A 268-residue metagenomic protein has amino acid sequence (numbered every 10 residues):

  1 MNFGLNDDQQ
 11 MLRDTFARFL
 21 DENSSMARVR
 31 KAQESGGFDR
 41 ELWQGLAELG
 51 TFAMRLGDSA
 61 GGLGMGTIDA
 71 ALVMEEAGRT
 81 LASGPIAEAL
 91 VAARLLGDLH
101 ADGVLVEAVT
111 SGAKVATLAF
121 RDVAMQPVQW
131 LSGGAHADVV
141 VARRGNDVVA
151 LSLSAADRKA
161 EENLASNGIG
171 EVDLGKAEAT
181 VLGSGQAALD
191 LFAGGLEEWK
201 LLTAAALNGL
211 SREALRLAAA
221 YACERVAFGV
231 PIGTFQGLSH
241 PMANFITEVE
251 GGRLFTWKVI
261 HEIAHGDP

Functional and structural regions predicted by a protein language model:
M1-S83: Amphipathic, small/basic residue-rich leader segments at the start of a protein or domain
Q9, L20, V73, V140 (+3 more regions): Residue-level signal for inorganic ion chemistry
R13, A17, M74, N208 (+3 more regions): Hydrophobic face of alpha-helices
A27-G37, A219, C223-V230, I246-P268: C-terminal helix-coil-helix/basic helical segment that borders enzyme active sites and/or dimer interfaces and provides
L81-L90, R94-A220, V230: FAD-binding core of flavoproteins
